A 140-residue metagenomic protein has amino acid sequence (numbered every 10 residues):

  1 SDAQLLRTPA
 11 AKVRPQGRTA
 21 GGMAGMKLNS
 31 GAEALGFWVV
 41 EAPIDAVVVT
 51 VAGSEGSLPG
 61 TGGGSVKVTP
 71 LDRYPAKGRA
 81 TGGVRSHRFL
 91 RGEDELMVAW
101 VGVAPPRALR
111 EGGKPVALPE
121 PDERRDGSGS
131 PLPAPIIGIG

Functional and structural regions predicted by a protein language model:
S1-G140: Short, structured "edge-of-domain" segments at secondary-structure transitions
